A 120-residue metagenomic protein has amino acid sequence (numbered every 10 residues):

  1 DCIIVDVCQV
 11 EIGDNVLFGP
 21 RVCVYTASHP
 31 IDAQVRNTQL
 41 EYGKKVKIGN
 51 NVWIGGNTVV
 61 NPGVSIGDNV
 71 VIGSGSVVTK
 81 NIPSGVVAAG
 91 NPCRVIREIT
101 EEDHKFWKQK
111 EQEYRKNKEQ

Functional and structural regions predicted by a protein language model:
D1-S65, E98-T100, H104-F106: Flexible, glycine/small-residue-enriched loop-and-beta-strand segment within the central core of proteins
V10, S84-V86, R94: Glycine-centered loop/turn positions within well-structured domains that cap or flank conserved ligand/cofactor-binding
G67-V70, P83-G85: Conserved catalytic segment of ABC-fold P-loop ATPases
I72-G75, N81: Conserved metal-binding segment of the jelly-roll/cupin
K80-G85, R115: Short arginine-rich
C93-Q120: Terminal amphipathic alpha-helical/low-complexity segments used for targeting or macromolecular assembly
